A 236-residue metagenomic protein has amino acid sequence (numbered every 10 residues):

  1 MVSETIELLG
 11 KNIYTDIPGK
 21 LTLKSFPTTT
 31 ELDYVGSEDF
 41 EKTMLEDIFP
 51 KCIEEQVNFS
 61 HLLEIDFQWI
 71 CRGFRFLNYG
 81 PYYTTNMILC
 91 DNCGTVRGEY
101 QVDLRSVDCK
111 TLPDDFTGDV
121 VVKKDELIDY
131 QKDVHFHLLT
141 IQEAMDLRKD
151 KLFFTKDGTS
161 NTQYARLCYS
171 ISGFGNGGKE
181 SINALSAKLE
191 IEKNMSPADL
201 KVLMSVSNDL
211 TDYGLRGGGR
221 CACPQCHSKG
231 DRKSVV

Functional and structural regions predicted by a protein language model:
M1-I53: A structured, charge-rich N-terminal accessory region that forms the first stable segment of a protein and links
L45-N86: Long, hydrophobic/aromatic-enriched structural stretches that serve as scaffold segments
E64-G80, V107, P197-G214: Short Cys/His-rich Zn2+-coordinating modules
T84-M87, R216-R220: Residues immediately within or flanking Cys/His clusters that coordinate Zn2+ in small zinc-binding modules
L89-G98, Y130, C223-K229: Short Cys/His-rich metal-coordination motifs, predominantly Zn2+-binding knuckles/fingers
V102-N161: Surface-exposed beta-loop interaction hotspot
K156-D199: Long, charge-rich alpha-helical interaction segments
K233-V235: Conserved small/polar residues in nucleotide/adenosyl-binding loops
